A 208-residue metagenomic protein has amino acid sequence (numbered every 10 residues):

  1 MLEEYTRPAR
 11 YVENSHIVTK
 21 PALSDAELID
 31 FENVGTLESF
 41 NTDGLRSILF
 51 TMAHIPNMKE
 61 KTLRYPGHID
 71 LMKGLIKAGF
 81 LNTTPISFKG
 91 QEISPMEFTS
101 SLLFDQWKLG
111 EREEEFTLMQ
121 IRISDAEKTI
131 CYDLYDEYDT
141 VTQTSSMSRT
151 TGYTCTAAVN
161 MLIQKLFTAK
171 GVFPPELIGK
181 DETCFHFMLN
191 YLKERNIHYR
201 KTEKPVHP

Functional and structural regions predicted by a protein language model:
M1-P208: C-terminal catalytic/substrate-binding lobe primarily of soluble NAD(P)-dependent oxidoreductases
